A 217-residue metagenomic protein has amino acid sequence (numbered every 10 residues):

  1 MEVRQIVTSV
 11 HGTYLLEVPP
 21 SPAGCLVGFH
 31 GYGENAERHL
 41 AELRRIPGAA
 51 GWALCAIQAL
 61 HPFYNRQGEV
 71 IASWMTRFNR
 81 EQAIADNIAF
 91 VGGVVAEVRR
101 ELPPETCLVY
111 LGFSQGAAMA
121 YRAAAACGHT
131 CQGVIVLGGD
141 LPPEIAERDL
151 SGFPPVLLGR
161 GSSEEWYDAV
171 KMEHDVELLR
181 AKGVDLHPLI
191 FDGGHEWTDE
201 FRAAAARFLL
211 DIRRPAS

Functional and structural regions predicted by a protein language model:
R4-P103: Serine-hydrolase catalytic machinery in alpha/beta-hydrolase-like enzymes
G33, S162-V170, E196: Acidic catalytic loop of the alpha/beta-hydrolase fold
H39-L43, D168-L178: Short alpha-helix in the alpha/beta-hydrolase fold that links the catalytic acid
I57-H61, G139, G193: Active-site loop/turn elements of alpha/beta-hydrolase fold enzymes, especially the short glycine-/histidine-rich
C107-F153: Primarily recognizes the serine-hydrolase "nucleophile elbow" in alpha/beta-hydrolase and SGNH/GDSL folds
L157-R160: Short beta-strand/loop motif that positions the catalytic acidic residue of the alpha/beta-hydrolase fold
L179-E196: Catalytic histidine neighborhood in serine/cysteine hydrolases with alpha/beta-hydrolase-type architecture
F201-S217: Catalytic active-site module of serine/aspartate enzymes centered on a nucleophile-bearing elbow/loop
